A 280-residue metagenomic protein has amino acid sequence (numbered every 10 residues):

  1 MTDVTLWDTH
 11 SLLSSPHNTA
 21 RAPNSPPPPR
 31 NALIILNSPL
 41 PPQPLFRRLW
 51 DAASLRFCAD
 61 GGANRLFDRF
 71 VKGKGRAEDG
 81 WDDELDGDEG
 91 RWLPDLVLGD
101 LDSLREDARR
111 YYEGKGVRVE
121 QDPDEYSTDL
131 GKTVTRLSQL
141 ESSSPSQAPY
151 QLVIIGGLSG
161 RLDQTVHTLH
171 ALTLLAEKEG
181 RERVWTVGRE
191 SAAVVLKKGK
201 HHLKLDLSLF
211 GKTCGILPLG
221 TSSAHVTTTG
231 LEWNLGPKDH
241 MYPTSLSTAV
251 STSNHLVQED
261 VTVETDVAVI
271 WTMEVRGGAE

Functional and structural regions predicted by a protein language model:
M1-V117: N-terminal beta-strand-loop-alpha-helix module at the start of alpha/beta ligand-binding or catalytic domains
R21-P28, R47-D51, D86-R91, Y111-E113 (+7 more regions): Solvent-exposed alpha-helices and their adjacent loops that cap or buttress functional pockets in soluble metabolic
L36-P39, D100-L101, G157-L158, D266 (+1 more regions): Structural motif
P42-P44, S127-T133, R161-H167: Short glycine/serine/threonine-rich phosphate/pyrophosphate-binding segments that cradle anionic phosphate groups
R110-S144: Short phosphate-binding loop-to-helix
A148-L205: Anionic-ligand-binding alpha/beta catalytic cores of soluble enzymes and soluble regulatory domains that recognize
L196-E280: Long, charged alpha-helical interface segments
